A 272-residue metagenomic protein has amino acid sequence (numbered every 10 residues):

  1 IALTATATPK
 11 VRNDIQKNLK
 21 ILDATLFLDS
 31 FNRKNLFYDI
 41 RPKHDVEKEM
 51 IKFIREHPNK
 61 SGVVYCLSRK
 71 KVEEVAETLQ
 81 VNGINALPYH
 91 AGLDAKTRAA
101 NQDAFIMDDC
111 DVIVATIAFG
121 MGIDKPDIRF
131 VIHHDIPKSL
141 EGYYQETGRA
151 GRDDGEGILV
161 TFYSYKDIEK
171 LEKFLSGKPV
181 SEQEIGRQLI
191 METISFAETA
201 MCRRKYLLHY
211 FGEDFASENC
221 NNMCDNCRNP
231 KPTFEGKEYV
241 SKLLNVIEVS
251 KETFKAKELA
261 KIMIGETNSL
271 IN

Functional and structural regions predicted by a protein language model:
I1-S181, I185-Q188, A216-S217, D225: Helicase motor core with emphasis on the C-terminal RecA-like subdomain
N35, D127, K170-F174, L189-T193 (+3 more regions): A general alpha-helix detector
I54, F105, A197, I247-K251: Short helix-to-turn junction characteristic of helix-turn-helix DNA-binding domains, especially the helix
P58, A200, E252: Flexible coil/turn residues that form the inter-helical turn or adjacent wing/linker of helix-turn-helix
F162-Y165, H209-E213, I262-G265: Short acidic/histidine-centered micro-motifs embedded in hydrophobic/aromatic stretches that mark compact functional
I185-G186, A216-N272: Accessory DNA-binding and partner-docking regions appended to nucleic-acid-acting proteins, especially the terminal
L189-E218: C-terminal accessory regions
